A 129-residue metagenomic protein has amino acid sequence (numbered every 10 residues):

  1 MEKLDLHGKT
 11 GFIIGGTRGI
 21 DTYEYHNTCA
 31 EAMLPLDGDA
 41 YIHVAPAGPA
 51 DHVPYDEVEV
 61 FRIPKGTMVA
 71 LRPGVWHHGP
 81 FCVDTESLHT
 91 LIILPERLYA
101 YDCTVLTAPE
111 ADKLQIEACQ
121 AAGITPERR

Functional and structural regions predicted by a protein language model:
M1-P64, H78-R129: Active-site region of the double-stranded beta-helix
V75: Short beta-strand-plus-loop segments that form exposed binding edges in beta-rich domains
